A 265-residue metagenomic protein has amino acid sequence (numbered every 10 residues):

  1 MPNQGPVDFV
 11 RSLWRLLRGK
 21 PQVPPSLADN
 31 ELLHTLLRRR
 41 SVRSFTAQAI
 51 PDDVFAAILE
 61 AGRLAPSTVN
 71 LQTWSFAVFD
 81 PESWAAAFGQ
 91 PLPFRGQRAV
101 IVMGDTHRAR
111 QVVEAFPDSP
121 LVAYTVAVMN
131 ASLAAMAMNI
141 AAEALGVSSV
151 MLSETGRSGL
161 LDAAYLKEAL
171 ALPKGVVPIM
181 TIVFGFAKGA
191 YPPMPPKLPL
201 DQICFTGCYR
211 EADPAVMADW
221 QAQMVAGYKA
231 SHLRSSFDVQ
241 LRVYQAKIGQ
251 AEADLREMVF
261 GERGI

Functional and structural regions predicted by a protein language model:
M1-I265: Acidic, surface-exposed loops and disordered segments
